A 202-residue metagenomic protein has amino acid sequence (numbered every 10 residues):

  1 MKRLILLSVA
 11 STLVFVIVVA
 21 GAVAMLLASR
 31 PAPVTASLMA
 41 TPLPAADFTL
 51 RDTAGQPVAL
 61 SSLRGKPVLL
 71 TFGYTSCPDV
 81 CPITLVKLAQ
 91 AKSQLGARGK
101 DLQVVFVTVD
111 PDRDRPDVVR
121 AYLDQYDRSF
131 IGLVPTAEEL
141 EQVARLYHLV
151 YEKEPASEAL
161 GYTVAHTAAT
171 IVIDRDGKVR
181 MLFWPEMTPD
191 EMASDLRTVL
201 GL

Functional and structural regions predicted by a protein language model:
M1-D47, L202: N-terminal targeting signals for export/organelle localization
F48-V68, K92-L95: A short beta-strand-turn-helix
S61-L88: Short active-site neighborhood of thiol/selenol oxidoreductases, capturing the structured segment around
P67, K92-G99, F130, A144-Y147 (+3 more regions): Sec/Tat-exported extracytoplasmic proteins
L69-L70, V104, T170: Hydrophobic beta-strand anchors of alpha/beta hydrolase catalytic cores
I83-V143: Structural microenvironment flanking redox-active thiols in thiol-disulfide oxidoreductases
E139-R197: Thiol/disulfide oxidoreductase modules built on the thioredoxin-like
